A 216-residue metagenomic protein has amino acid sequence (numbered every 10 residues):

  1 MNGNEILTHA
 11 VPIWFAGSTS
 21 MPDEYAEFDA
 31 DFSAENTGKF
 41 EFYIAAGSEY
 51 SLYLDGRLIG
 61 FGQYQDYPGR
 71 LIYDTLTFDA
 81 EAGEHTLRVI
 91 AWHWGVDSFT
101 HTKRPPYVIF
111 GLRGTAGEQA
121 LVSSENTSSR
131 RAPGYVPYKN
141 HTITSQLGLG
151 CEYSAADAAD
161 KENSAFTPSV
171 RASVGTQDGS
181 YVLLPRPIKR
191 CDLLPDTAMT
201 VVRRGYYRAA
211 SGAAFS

Functional and structural regions predicted by a protein language model:
M1-S18, I90-A214: An acidic-aromatic loop/edge-strand motif
G3-H9, P22-A26, N36: A short, polar/charged loop/turn motif at coil->beta-strand junctions and beta-hairpin connectors
G17-A26, G62-G69: Extracellular beta-rich ligand/substrate-recognition surface
P22-A34, L71-T77: Short beta-strands within extracellular/lumenal beta-sheet-rich domains
E24-F28, G38, S48, G83-H85 (+1 more regions): Residues at beta-strand starts and edge strands
A34, G38-L52, L87-V89: Aromatic-lined ligand-binding clefts that engage carbohydrates, nucleic acids, or primary amines
T37, F78-T86, G114-L121: A short, structured loop/turn motif at beta-sheet edges
S51-P105: Beta-strand-rich ligand-recognition modules
